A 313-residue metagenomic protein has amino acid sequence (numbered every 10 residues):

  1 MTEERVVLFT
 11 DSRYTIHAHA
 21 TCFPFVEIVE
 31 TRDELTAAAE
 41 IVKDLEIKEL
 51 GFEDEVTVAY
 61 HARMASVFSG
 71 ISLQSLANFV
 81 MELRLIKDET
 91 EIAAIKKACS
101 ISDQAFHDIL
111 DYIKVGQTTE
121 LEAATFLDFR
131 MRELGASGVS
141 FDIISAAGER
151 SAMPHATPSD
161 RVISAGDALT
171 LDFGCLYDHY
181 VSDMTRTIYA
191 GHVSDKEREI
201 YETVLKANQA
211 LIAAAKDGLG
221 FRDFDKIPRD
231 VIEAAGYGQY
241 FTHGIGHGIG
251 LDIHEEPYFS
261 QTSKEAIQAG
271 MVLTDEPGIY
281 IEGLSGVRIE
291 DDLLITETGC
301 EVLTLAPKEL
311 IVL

Functional and structural regions predicted by a protein language model:
M1-L313: Active-site neighborhoods and metal-handling regions in enzymes and metal-associated proteins
